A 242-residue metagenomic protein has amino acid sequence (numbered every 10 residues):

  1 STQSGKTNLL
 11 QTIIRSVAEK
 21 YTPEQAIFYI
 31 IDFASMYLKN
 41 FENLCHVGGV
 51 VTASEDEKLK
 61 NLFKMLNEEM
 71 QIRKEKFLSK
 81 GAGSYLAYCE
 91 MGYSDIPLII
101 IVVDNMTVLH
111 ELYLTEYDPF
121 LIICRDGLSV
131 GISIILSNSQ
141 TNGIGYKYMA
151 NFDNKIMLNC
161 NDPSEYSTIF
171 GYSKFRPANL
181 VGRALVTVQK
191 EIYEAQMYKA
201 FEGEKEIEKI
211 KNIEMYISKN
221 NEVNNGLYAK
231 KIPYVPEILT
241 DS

Functional and structural regions predicted by a protein language model:
S1-G83, E90-T168, F175-A178, Q189-E191 (+4 more regions): P-loop NTPase catalytic phosphate-binding loop
G182-V188: Short polybasic amphipathic segments
V188, M197-K199: Surface-exposed beta-strand edges and flanking loops
Y193-A195: Short N-terminal edge-element motif at the start of the domain
A200-N225: Polar, glycine-rich mid-to-C-terminal structural blocks that act as macromolecule-binding/assembly scaffolds
